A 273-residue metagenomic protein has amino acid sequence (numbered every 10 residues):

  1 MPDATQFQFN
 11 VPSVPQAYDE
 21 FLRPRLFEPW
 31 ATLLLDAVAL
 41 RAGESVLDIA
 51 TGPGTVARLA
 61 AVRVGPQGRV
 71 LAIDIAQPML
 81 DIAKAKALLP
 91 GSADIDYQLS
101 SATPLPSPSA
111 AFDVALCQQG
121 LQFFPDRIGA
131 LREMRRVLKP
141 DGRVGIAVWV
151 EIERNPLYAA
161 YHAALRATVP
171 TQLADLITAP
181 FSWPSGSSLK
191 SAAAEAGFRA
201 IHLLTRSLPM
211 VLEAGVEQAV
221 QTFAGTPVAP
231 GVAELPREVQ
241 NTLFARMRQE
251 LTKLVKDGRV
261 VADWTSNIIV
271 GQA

Functional and structural regions predicted by a protein language model:
M1-E44, T55-L59, M79-I82, K86-P90 (+3 more regions): Conserved class I S-adenosyl-L-methionine
D3-Q8, P15, F27, P53-T55 (+1 more regions): Conserved Class I S-adenosyl-L-methionine
S45-L105, G129: Class I SAM-dependent methyltransferase SAM/SAH-binding core
V64, A87, L165, A193 (+2 more regions): Conserved hydrophobic residues forming the short capping helix/wall of the S-adenosyl-L-methionine
T103-V114: A short acidic, Gly/Pro-enriched loop at the edge of an enzyme's catalytic core that lines a small-molecule cofactor
D113-R127, V150: A short SAM/SAH-binding and catalytic strip from SAM-dependent methyltransferases
I128-G129, R135-E213: Conserved catalytic/acceptor-binding region of the Class I
